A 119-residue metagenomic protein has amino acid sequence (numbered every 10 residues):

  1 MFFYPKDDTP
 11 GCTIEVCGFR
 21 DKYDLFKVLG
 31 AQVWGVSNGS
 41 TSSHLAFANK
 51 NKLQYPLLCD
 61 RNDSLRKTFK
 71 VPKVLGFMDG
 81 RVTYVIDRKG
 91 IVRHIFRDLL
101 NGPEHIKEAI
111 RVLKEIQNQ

Functional and structural regions predicted by a protein language model:
M1-Q119: Chalcogenol-based redox active-site neighborhoods
